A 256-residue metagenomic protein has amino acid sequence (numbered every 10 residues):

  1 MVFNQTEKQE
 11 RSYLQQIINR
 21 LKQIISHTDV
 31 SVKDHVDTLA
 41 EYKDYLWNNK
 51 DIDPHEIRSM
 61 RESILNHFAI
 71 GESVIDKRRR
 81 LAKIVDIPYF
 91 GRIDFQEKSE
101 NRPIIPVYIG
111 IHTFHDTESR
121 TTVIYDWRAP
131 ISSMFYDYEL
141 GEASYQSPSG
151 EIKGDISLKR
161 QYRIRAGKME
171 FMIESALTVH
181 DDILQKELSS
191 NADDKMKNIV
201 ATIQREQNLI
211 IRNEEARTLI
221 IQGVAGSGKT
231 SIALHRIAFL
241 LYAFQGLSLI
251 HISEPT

Functional and structural regions predicted by a protein language model:
M1-V200, Q204-R212: Extended, charged low-complexity regulatory segments
R163, S231-L234: A positively charged, amphipathic N-terminal helix/segment that binds anionic biomolecules
T218: Walker A (P-loop) ATP-phosphate-binding motif of ABC ATPase nucleotide-binding domains
I221: Hydrophobic anchor at the beta1->P-loop junction of P-loop NTPases
A225: The conserved Walker
G228: Conserved glycine(s) of the Walker
L234-G246: Walker A/P-loop NTP-binding motif
I250-T256: Conserved small/polar residues in nucleotide/adenosyl-binding loops
